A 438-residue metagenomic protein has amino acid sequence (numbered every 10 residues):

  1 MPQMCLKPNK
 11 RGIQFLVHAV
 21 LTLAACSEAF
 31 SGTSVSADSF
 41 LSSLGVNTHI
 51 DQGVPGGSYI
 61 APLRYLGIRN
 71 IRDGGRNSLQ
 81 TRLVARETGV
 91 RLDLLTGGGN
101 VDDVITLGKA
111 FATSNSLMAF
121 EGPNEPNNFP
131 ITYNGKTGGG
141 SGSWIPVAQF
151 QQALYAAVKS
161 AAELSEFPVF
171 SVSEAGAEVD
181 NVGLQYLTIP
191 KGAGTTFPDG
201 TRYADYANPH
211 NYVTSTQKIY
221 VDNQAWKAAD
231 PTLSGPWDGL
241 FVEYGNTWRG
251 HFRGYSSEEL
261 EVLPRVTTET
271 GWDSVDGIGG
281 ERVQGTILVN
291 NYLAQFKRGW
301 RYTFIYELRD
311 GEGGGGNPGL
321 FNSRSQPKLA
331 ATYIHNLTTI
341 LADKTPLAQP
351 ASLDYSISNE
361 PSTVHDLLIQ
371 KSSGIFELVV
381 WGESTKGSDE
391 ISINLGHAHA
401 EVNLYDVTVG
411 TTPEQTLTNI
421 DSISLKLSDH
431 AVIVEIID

Functional and structural regions predicted by a protein language model:
M1-R11: N-terminal secretory signal peptides that target proteins for export/translocation
L16-E28: Bacterial N-terminal signal peptides
F30-R76: Boundary/entry segment of secreted carbohydrate-active catalytic domains
I60, R64-M118, G139-S171: Aromatic-lined substrate-binding rim segments of carbohydrate-active enzymes
V101-I105, S143-N291, R298: Noncatalytic carbohydrate-binding groove/subsite architecture in carbohydrate-active enzymes
W272-L341, A348-N359: Aromatic/acidic polysaccharide-binding cleft in carbohydrate-active enzymes
D354-A398, V407: Carbohydrate-binding surface patches
T416-D438: C-terminal beta-strand-rich structural cap/linker in extracellular carbohydrate-active enzymes
